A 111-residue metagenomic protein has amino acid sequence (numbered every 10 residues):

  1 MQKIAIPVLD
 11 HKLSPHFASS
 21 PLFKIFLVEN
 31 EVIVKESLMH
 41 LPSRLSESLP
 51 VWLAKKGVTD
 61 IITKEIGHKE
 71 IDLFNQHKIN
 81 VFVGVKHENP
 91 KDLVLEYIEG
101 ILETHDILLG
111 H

Functional and structural regions predicted by a protein language model:
M1-Q2, H111: Short, Lys/Arg-enriched, disordered terminal segments
K3-L41: N-terminal first-folded block
D10, I66-H68: Short, polar loop motifs at secondary-structure junctions
E36-K55: Compact, glycine-rich, soluble single-domain proteins
T59: Short acidic/polar active-site loop segments enriched in Thr and Asp
I62-T63: Conserved SAM-binding loop
H68-H111: C-terminal structural segments of small proteins and small subunits
